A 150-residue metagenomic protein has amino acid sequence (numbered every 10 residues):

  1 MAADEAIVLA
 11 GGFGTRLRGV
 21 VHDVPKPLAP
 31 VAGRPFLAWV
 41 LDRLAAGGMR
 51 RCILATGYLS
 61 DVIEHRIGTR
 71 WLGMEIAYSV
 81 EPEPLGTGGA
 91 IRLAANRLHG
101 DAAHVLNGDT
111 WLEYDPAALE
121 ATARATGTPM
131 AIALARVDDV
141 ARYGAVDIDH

Functional and structural regions predicted by a protein language model:
M1-V8, P30, R34-N107, P116-A118: Conserved N-terminal catalytic core of the sugar/cofactor nucleotidyltransferase
D4-V20: A phosphate-binding catalytic loop at a beta-strand-loop-alpha-helix junction that coordinates phosphoryl groups
G11, G57, A135-R136: Histidine-centered beta-alpha loop that forms part of the nucleotide-sugar donor binding/catalytic region in diverse
F13, G108-T110: Active-site metal-binding loops of divalent metal-dependent hydrolases
T15, D61, T128: Glycine-centered loop/turn positions within well-structured domains that cap or flank conserved ligand/cofactor-binding
G19, E83, L134-V137: Short Gly/Pro-enriched turn/cap motifs at secondary-structure boundaries
H22-P27: Short alpha-helical oligomerization interface
L112-H150: Conserved core of the sugar-phosphate nucleotidyltransferase
